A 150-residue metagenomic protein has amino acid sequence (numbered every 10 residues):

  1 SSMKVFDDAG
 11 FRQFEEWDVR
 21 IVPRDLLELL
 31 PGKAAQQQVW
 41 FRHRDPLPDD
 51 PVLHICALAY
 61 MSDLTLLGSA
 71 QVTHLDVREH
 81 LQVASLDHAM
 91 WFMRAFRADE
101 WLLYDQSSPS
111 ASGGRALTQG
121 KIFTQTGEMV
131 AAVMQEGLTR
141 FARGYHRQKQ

Functional and structural regions predicted by a protein language model:
S1-Q150: Terminal targeting signals and extreme-terminal segments of soluble enzymes
